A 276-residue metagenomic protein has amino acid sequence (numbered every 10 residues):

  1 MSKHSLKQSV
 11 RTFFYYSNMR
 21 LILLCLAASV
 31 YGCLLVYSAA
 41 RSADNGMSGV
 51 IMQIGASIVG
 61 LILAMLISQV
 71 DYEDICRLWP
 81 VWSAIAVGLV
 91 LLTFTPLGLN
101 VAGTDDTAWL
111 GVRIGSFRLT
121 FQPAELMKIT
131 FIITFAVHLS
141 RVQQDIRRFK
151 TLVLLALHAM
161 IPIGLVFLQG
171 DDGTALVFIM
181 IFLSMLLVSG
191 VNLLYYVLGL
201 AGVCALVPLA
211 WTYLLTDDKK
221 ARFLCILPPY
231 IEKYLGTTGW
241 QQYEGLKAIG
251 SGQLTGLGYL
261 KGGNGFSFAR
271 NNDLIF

Functional and structural regions predicted by a protein language model:
S2-L23, A28, L34-Q169: Membrane-helix boundary/helix-loop-helix interface segments in multi-pass membrane proteins
W79-S83, Y195-C204: Interfacial segments of alpha-helical transmembrane regions
V101-R113, F117-T120, L198-F276: Hydrophobic, glycine- and aromatic-enriched re-entrant/interface helices and adjoining loop segments
R141-Q144, T151, I181, M185 (+2 more regions): Short amphipathic alpha-helical coupling elements at transmembrane boundaries
L168, D172-L176: Interfacial helix-loop-helix junctions of multi-pass membrane proteins
A175-L187, A201-A205, F223: Hydrophobic transmembrane alpha-helices of multi-pass, membrane-embedded glycosylation machinery
L187-Y196: Short loop segments and helix-boundary regions at transmembrane helix junctions of multi-pass inner-membrane proteins
